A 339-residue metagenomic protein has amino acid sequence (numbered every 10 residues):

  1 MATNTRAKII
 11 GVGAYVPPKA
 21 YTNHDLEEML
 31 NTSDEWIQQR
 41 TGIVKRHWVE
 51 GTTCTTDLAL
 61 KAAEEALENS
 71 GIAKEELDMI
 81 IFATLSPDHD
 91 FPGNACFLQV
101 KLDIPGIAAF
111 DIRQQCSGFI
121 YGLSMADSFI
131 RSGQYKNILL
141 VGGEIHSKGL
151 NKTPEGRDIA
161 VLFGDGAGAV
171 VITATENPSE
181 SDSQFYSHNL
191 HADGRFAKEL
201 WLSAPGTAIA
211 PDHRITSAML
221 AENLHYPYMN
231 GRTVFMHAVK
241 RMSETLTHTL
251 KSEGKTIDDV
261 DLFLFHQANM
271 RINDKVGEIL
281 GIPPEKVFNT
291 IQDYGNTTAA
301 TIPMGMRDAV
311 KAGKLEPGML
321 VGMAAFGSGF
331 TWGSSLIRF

Functional and structural regions predicted by a protein language model:
M1-G51, G156-M236, E244, F339: Condensing-enzyme catalytic core mediating Claisen C-C bond formation in acyl metabolism
A2, T56, L60-A63, L67 (+8 more regions): Claisen-condensing/thiolase-fold acyl-transfer catalytic domains that form or cleave C-C bonds in fatty acid
I9-G11, I37, A66, L77-I80 (+8 more regions): Buried hydrophobic positions in well-ordered alpha/beta secondary-structure cores of metabolic enzymes
I10-G13, A83, R113, I138-E144 (+3 more regions): Short beta-strand segments
L30-Q39, H89-D103, L140-G149, D212-L220 (+1 more regions): Acidic-glycine-rich active-site phosphate/pyrophosphate-binding loop
N69, A73-P105: Anion-binding (especially nucleotide phosphate/pyrophosphate-binding) glycine-rich loop and adjoining beta-alpha core
E75-A83, I257-H266: Short glycine-rich phosphate-binding loop at a beta-alpha junction
R131-A167: Flexible, glycine-rich active-site loops centered on histidine and acidic residues that chelate a metal or position
